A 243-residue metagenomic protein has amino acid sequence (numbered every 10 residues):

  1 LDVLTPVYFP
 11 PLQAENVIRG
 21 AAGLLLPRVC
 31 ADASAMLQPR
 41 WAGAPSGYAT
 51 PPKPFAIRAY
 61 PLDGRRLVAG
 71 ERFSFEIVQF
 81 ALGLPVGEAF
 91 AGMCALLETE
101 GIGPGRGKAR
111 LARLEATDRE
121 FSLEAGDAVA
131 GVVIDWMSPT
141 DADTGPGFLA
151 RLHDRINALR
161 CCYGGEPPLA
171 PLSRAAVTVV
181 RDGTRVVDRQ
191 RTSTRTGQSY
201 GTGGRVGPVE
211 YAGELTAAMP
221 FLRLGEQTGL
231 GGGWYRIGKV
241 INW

Functional and structural regions predicted by a protein language model:
L1-W243: RNA-interacting cores
